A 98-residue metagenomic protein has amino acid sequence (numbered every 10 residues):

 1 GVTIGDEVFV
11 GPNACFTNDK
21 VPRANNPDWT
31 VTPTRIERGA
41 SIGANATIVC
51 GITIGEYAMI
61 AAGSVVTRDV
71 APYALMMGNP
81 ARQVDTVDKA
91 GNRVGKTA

Functional and structural regions predicted by a protein language model:
G1-T53, D85: Flexible, glycine/small-residue-enriched loop-and-beta-strand segment within the central core of proteins
V2, I52-T53, S64, V70 (+1 more regions): Short beta-to-alpha loop/turn elements within the nucleotide-binding domains of ABC transporters
G5, G55-A58, A71-Y73: Conserved catalytic segment of ABC-fold P-loop ATPases
F9, S41, M59, L75-M77: Short-chain dehydrogenase/reductase
N13, G63, A81: ATP/adenylate-binding site constellation spanning eukaryotic-like Ser/Thr protein kinases, ABC-transporter
G43, V49, A61, V66-T67: Short hydrophobic beta-strand segments in globular cytosolic domains
V84-A98: Cys/His-rich short segments
